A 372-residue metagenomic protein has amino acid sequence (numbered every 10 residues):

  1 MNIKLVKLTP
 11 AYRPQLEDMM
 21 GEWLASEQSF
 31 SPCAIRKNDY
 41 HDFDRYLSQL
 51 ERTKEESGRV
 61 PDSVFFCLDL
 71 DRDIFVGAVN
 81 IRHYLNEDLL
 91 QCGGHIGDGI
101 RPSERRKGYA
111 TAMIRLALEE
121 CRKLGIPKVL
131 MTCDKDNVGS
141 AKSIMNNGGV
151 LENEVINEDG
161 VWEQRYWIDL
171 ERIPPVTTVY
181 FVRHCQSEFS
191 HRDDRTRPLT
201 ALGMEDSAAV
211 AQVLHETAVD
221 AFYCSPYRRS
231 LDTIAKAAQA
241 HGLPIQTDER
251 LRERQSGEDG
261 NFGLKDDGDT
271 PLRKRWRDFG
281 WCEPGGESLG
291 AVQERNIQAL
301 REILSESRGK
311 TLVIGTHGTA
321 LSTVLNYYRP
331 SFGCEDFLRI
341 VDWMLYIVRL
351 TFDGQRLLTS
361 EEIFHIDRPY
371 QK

Functional and structural regions predicted by a protein language model:
M1-H95, G160-R172: GNAT-family acyltransferases
L68, R82, H95-R106, D134: A short, internal acetyl-CoA/4′-phosphopantetheine-binding micro-motif in the GNAT/acyltransferase core
G97-I100, R106-E119, K123, K142-N146 (+1 more regions): Conserved acetyl-CoA-binding loop-helix of GNAT-fold acetyltransferases
C121-T132: Conserved GNAT acetyl-CoA-binding A-motif
T132-C133, M145-R165: Conserved catalytic-core motifs of GNAT/GCN5-like acyltransferases
V176-T247, M344: Active-site-proximal alpha-helix that buttresses catalytic centers in soluble enzyme cores
R197, Q239-I297: Phosphate-handling substructures
R329-L358: Domain-level recognition of soluble alpha/beta enzyme cores, biased toward histidine phosphatases/phosphomutases
